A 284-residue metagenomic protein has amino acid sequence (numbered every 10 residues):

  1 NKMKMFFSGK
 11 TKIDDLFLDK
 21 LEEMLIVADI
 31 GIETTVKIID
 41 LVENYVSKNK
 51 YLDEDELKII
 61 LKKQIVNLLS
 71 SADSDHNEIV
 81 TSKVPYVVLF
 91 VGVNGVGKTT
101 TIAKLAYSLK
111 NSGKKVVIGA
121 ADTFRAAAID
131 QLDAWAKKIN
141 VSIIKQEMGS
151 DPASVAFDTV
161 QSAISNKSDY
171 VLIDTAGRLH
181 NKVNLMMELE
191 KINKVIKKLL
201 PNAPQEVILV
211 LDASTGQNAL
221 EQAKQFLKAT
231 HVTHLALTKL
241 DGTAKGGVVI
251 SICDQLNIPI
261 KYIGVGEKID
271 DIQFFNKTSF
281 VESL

Functional and structural regions predicted by a protein language model:
N1, T100-Y107, V195, G216-Q222: Short, composition-biased local secondary-structure segments
K2-A121, A128-M148, A156-I164, S168-I173: Primarily NTPase-proximal linker/entry elements flanking Walker-type ATP/GTP-binding cores
I32-T34, R125, D241, I269: Short hydrophobic/aromatic residue motifs in ordered secondary structure
A121-F124, M148, S214, L240: Structured loop/turn residues at secondary-structure junctions
Q131, P152-N166, N181-L284: Conserved catalytic-core segment of NTP-binding enzymes
A176-R178: Short glycine-rich anion-binding loops that position phosphate/pyrophosphate groups of nucleotides and phosphorylated
